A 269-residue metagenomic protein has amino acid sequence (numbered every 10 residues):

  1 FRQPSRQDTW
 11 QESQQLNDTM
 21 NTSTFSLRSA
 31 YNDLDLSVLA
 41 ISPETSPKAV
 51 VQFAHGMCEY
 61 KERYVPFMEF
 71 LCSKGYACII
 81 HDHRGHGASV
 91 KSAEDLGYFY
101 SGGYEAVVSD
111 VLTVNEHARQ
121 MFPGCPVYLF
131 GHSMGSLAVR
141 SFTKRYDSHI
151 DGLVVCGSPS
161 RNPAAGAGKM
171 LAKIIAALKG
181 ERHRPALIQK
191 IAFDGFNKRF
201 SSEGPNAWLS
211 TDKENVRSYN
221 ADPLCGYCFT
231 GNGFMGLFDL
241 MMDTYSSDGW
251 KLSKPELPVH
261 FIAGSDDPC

Functional and structural regions predicted by a protein language model:
M20-S42: N-terminal cap/lid segment of alpha/beta-hydrolase-fold proteins
K48-G56: Short beta-strand element of the alpha/beta-hydrolase
H55-E59, S265: Active-site glycine-rich loops that stabilize anionic/oxyanionic intermediates across multiple enzyme folds
F70-E94: Conserved alpha/beta-hydrolase
Y100-R119: Alpha/beta-hydrolase active-site loop
F122-S133: Alpha/beta-hydrolase fold nucleophile elbow
V139-G226: Alpha/beta-hydrolase-fold enzymes
F261-A263: Short beta-strand/loop motif that positions the catalytic acidic residue of the alpha/beta-hydrolase fold
